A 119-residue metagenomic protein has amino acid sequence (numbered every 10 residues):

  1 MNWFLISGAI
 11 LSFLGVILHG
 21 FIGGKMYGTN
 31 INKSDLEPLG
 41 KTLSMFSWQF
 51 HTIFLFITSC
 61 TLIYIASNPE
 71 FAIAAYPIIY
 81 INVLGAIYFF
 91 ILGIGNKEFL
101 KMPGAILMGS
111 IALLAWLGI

Functional and structural regions predicted by a protein language model:
M1-A9, T61-A74, W116-I119: Helix-coil boundary and interhelical linker segments in multi-pass alpha-helical membrane proteins
W3-I6, D35-F46, P69-I73, L92-F99: Juxtamembrane loop-transmembrane helix junctions in multi-pass integral membrane proteins, especially the extracellular
L5-F21: N-terminal signal-anchor transmembrane alpha helix
V16-M26, L39-S67, I79-L84: Core segments of alpha-helical transmembrane spans in multipass integral membrane proteins
N30-S34: Short, flexible, mixed-charge acidic loops at enzyme active sites
H51-F54, A75-F89, L107-A112: Hydrophobic alpha-helical membrane segments
L55-Y64, I94-S110: Juxtamembrane/interfacial segments around transmembrane helices
N68-P69, A86-M102, A115-I119: Membrane-helix boundary connector in multi-pass membrane proteins
